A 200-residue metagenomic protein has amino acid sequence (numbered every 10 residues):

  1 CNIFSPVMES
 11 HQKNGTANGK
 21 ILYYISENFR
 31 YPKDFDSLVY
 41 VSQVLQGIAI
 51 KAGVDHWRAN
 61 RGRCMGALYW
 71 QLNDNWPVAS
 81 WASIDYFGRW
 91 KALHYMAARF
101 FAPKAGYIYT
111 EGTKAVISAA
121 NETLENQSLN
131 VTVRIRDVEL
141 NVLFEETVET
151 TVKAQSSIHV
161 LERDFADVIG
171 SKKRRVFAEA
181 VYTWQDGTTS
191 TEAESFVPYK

Functional and structural regions predicted by a protein language model:
C1-Q127: Substrate-binding clefts and catalytic carboxylate motifs of secreted carbohydrate-active enzymes
D34-D36, D55, D74, D85 (+4 more regions): Acidic-enriched, low-complexity/disordered segments with a strong bias for Aspartate over Glutamate
G106-I108, V131-V133, A178: Generic structural motif
A119-N121, I135, Y182: Hydrophobic beta-strand positions in extracellular immunoglobulin-like domains
E125, N141, D186-T188: Residue-level signal for secondary-structure boundary sites
L129, H159, D164-K200: Terminal connector regions
V131-R174: Intrinsically disordered, low-complexity Pro/Gly/Ser/Thr-rich segments with frequent PxxP/GP/PP motifs and embedded
